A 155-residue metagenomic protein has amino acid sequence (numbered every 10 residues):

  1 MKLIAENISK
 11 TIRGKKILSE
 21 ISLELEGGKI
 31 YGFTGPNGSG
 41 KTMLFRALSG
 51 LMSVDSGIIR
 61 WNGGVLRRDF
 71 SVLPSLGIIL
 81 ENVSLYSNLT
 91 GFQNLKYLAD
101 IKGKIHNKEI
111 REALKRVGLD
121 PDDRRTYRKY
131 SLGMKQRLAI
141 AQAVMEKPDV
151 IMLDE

Functional and structural regions predicted by a protein language model:
L3-A5, L18: Conserved structural motif at the start of ABC-family nucleotide-binding domains
T34-P36: The feature captures the beta-strand-to-loop junction immediately N-terminal to the Walker
S49: Helix-to-loop junction immediately C-terminal to a conserved catalytic motif
G57-V72: Conserved ABC transporter NBD signature motif
K96, N107-D122: Conserved ABC ATPase "signature" region
I151-E155: Catalytic Walker B motif of ABC-type/P-loop ATPase nucleotide-binding domains
